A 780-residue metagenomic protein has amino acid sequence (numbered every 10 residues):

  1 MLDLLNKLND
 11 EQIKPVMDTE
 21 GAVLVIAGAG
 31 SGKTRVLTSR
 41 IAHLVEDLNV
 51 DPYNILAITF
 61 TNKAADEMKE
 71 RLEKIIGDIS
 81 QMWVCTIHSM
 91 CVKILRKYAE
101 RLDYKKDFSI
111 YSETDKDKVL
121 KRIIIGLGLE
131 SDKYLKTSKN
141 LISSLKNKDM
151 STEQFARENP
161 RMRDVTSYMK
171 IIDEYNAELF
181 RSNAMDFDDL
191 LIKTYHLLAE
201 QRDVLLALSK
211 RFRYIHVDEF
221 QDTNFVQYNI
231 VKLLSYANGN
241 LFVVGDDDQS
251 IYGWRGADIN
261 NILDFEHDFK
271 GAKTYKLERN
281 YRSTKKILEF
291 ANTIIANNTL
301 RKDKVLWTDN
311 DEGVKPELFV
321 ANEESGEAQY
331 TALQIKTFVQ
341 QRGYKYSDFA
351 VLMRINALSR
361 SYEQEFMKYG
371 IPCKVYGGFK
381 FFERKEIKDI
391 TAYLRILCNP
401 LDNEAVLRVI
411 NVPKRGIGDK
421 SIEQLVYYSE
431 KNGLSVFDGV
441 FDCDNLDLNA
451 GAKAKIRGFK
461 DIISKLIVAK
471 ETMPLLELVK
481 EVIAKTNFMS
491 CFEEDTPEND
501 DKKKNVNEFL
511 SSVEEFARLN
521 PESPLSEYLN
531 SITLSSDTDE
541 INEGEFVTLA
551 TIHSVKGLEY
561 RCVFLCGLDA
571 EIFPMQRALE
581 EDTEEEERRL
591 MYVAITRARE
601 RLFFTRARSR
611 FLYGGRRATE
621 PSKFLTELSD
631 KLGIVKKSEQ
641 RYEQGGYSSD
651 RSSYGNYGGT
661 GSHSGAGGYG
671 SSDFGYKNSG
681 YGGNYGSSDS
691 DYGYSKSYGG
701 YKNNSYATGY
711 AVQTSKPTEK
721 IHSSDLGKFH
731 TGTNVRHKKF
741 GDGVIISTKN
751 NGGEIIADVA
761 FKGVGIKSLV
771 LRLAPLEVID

Functional and structural regions predicted by a protein language model:
L2, E20-V23, G28-S31, A42-Y214 (+13 more regions): A basic/glycine-biased coupling hinge at the interface between accessory DNA-binding modules
L4-E20, V226: N-terminal pre-P-loop "Q-motif" helix
G21, V50-N54, S80-Q81, K116 (+10 more regions): Short glycine-/polar-rich loops that comprise or flank the Walker A/P-loop and associated switch/sensor motifs
V25, A29-L37, K270-K273, E278-P372 (+5 more regions): Helicase P-loop NTPase motor core
A29, F212-T223, Q227, D247-D248 (+2 more regions): Conserved Walker B
S31, Q221-N297, K304-D309, Y427-E430 (+2 more regions): Conserved helicase motor core of SF1/SF2 NTP-dependent helicases
R161, S359-I371, R384, T391-I634 (+1 more regions): Conserved helicase C-terminal RecA-like lobe
G567-S768, L773-D780: C-terminal accessory regions
